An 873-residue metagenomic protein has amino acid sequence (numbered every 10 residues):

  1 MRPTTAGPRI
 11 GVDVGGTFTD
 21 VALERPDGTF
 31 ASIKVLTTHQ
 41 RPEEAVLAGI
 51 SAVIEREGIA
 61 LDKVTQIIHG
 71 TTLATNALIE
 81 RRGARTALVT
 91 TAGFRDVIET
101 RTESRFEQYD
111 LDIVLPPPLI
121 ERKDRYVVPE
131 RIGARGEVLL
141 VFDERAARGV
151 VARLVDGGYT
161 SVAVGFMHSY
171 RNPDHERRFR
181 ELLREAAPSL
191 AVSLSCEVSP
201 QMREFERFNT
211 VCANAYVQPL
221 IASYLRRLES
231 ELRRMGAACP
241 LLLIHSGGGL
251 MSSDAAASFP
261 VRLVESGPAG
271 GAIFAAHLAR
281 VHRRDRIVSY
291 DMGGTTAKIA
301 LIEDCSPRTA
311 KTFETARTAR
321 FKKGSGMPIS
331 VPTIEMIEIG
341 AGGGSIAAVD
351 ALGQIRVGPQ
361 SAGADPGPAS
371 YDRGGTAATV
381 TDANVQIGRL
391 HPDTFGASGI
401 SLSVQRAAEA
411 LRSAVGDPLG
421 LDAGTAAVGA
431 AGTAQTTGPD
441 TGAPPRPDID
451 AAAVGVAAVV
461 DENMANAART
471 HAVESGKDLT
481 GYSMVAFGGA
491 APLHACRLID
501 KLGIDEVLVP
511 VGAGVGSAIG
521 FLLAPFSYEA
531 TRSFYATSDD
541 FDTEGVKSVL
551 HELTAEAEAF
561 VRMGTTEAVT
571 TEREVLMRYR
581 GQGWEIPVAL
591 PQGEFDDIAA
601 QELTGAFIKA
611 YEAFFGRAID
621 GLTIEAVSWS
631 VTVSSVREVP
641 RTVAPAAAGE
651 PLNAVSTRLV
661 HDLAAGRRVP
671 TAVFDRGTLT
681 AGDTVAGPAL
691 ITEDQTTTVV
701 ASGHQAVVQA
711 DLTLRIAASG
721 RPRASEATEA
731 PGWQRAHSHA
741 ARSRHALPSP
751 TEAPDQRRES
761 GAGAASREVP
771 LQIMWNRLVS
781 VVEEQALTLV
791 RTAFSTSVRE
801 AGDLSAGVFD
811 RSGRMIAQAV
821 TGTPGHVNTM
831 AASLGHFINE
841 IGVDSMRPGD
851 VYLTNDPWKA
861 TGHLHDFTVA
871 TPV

Functional and structural regions predicted by a protein language model:
M1-A87, G133, L140-V162, E176-E181 (+19 more regions): N-terminal glycine/serine-rich phosphate-binding loop of ATP-dependent small-molecule kinases, especially carbohydrate
T4-A6, V14, R145-G149, R153 (+13 more regions): C-terminal, non-catalytic interaction/recognition modules in large multi-subunit enzymes and RNPs
G11-V14, F18-A22, A31-A45, G49-S51 (+6 more regions): Conserved phosphate-binding loops in N-terminal lobes of ATP-dependent enzymes of the actin/Hsp70/sugar-kinase
D13, A87-A92, V127-P129, G165 (+9 more regions): Short beta-strand segments
E24, I33-Q40, A87-G93, I113-L115 (+4 more regions): Glycine-rich phosphate-binding loop of actin/hexokinase-like ATP-binding domains
T71, G165-M167, S195-E197, S246-G247 (+5 more regions): Glycine-rich beta-strand-to-loop/alpha-helix junction loops that act as flexible
E185-F208, G503-I519: Conserved phosphate-binding/catalytic loops in two-lobed NTP-binding clefts
E206-V217, V261: Glycine-rich tight-turn/loop motif centered on a GG-T
